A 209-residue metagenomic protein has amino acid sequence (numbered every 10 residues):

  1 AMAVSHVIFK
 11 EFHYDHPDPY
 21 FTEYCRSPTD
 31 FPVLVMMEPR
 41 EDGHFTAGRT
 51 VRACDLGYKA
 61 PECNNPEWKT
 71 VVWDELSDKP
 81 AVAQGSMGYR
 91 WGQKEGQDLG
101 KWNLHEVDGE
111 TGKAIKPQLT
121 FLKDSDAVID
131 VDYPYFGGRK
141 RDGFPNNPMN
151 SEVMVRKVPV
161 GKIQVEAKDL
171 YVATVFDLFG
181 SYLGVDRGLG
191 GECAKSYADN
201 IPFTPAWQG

Functional and structural regions predicted by a protein language model:
A1-Q208: Long, well-ordered, tryptophan-enriched scaffold segments
